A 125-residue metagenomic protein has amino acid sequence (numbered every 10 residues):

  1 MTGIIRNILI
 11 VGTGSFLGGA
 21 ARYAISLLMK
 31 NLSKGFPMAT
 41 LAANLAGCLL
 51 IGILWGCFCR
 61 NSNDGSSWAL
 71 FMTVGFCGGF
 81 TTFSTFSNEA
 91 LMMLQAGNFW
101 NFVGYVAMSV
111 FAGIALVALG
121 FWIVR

Functional and structural regions predicted by a protein language model:
M1-R125: Membrane-interface helix-loop junctions in multi-pass transporters/channels
